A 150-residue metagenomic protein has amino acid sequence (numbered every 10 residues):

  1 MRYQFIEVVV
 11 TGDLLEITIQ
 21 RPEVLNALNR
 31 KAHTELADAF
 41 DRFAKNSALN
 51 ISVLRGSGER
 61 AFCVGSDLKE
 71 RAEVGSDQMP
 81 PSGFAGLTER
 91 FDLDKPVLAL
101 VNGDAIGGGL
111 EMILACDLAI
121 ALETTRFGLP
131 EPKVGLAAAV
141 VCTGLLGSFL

Functional and structural regions predicted by a protein language model:
M1, Q20-E23, S57, C63-S66 (+3 more regions): Residue-level signal for pocket-adjacent positions within structured domains
M1-E59: Conserved CoA-thioester-binding segment of acyl-CoA-metabolizing enzymes
I17, L54, D67, M112-L114: Hydrophobic/aromatic residues within transmembrane alpha-helices of multi-pass small-molecule transporters
V24, G56-D92, A105, K133: Glycine- (often His-adjacent) and acidic-residue-rich active-site loop that binds/positions the CoA thioester
L25, N29, N102, G109: Glycine-rich acyl-CoA binding loop
R30-K31, S66, E111, V141: Generic recognition of short, well-ordered alpha-helical segments
S47-L49, S66, D92, L114: Structured loop/turn residues at beta-strand edges in well-structured enzyme cores
F84-D94, L100, I106-L150: CoA-thioester-processing core
